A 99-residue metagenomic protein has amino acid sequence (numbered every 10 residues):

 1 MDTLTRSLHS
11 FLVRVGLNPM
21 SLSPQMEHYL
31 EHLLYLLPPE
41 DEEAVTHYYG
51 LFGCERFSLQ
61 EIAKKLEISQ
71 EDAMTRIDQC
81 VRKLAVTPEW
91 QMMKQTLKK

Functional and structural regions predicted by a protein language model:
M1-K99: Transcription-machinery-associated regions
